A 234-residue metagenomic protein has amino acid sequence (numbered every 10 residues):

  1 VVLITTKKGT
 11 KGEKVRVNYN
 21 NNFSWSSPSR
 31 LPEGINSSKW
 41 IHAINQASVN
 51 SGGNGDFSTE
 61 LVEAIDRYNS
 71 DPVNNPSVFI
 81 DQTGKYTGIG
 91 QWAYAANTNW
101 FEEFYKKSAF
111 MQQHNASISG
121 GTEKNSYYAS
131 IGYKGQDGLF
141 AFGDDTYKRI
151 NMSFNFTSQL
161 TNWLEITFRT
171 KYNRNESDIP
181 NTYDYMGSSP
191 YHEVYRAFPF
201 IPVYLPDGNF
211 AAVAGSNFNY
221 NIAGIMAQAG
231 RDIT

Functional and structural regions predicted by a protein language model:
V1, K8, S24, I44 (+2 more regions): Periplasmic N-terminal accessory/gating domains of Gram-negative outer-membrane beta-barrel systems
V1-N18, M111-Q113, S126, G132: A beta-strand signature from Gram-negative outer-membrane beta-barrel systems, especially the internal plug domain
T6, Y19, A116-T122, F154-S158: Residues on the lipid-exposed face of transmembrane beta-strands in outer-membrane beta-barrel proteins
K11-N97, G138-T234: Surface-exposed loop/interface segments of Gram-negative outer-membrane beta-barrel transport/assembly proteins
K85-I89, E123-Y128: Short hydrophobic/aromatic-rich motifs at helix boundaries and adjacent loops
A95-A96, F104, Y128-S130: Solvent-exposed, charged interface segments at domain starts and junctions
K106-N125, G132, M226-T234: Outer-membrane beta-barrel transmembrane strands
K134-Q136: Ligand-site clamp/hinge motif
